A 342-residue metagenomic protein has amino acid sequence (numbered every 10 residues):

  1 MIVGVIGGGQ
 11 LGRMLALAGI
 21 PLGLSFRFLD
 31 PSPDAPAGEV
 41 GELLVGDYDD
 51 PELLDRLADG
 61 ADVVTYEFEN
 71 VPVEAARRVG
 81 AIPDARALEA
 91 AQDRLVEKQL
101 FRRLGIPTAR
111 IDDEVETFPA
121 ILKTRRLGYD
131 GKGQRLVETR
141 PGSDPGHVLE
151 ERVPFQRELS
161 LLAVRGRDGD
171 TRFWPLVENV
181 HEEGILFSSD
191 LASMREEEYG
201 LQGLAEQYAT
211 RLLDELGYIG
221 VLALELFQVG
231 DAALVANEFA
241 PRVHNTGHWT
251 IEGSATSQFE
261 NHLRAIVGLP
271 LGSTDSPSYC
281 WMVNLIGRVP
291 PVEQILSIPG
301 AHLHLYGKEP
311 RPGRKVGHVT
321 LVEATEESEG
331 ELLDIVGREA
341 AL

Functional and structural regions predicted by a protein language model:
M1-V96: ATP-binding N-terminal substructure of ATP-dependent carboxylate-amine bond-forming enzymes
D34-G41, P72-V79, E114-T117, P141-P145 (+1 more regions): Short loop/helix-cap segments at secondary-structure boundaries that form the rim of catalytic
P51-D59, V115-T117, R140-G142: Short amphipathic alpha-helix with an adjacent loop that forms part of the alpha/beta core around
I82-R140: A conserved helix-loop-beta module that forms one wall/lid of the active-site cleft in ATP-utilizing catalytic domains
K132-L224, Q228-D231: Internal nucleotide-binding/catalytic subdomain
G203-L224, G230, A240-R288: Active-site "cap" helix and flanking loop/linker of ATP-utilizing ligase/carboxylase catalytic domains
R264-L342: Peripheral (often C-terminal) accessory segments that flank ATP-dependent C-N-forming ligase machineries
